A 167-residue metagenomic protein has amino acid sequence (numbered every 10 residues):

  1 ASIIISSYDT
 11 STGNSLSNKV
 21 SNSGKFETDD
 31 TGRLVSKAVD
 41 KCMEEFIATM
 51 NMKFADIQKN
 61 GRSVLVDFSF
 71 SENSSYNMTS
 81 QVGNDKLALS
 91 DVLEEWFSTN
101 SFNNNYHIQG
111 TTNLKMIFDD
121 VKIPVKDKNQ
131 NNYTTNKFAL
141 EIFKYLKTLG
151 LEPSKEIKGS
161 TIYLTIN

Functional and structural regions predicted by a protein language model:
A1-E27, T165-N167: Amphipathic beta-strand/beta-sheet edge segments enriched in Tyr/Trp
I3-I4, R62-V64, S160: Envelope-exposed proteins and targeting segments
I5, V66-F68, V121, L164: Generic structural hydrophobic/aromatic packing signal, biased to beta-strands
S6-T12, S69-N73, K126: Solvent-exposed coil/turn segments that connect beta secondary-structure elements in extracytoplasmic/periplasmic
N14-W96, S101-N104: C-terminal/domain-edge helix-coil "capping" segments
N84-N167: Hydrophilic extracytoplasmic domains
